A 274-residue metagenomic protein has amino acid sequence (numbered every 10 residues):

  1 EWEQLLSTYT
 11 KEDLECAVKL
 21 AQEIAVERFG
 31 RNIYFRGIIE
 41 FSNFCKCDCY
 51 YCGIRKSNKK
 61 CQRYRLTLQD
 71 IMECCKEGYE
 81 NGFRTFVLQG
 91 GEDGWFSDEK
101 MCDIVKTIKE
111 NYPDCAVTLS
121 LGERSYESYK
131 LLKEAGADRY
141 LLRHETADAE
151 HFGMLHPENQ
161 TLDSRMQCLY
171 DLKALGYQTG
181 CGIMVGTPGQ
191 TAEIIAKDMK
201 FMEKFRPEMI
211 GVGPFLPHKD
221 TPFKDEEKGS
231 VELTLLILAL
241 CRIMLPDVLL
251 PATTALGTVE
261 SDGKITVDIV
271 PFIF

Functional and structural regions predicted by a protein language model:
E1-D48: Flexible, acidic/Gly-rich N-terminal and inter-domain linker regions that tether and position cofactor-handling modules
E1-Q4, Y9, R28, L235-F274: C-terminal accessory regions of radical SAM enzymes
A21, C49, L88, L142 (+4 more regions): Conserved, mostly hydrophobic/aromatic
N43, E92-S97, E158, G186-T191 (+3 more regions): Short, small-residue-enriched loops and turns at beta-alpha junctions that line or gate enzyme active sites
K56-M72, G78-E99, I104-L169, Q178-V185 (+1 more regions): Core AdoMet radical
S125-E134, P188-M202, G257-F272: Catalytic cores of alpha/beta
H144, D163-F223, L233-T253, D268: Conserved C-terminal portion of the radical SAM core fold that forms the substrate/S-adenosylmethionine-binding
